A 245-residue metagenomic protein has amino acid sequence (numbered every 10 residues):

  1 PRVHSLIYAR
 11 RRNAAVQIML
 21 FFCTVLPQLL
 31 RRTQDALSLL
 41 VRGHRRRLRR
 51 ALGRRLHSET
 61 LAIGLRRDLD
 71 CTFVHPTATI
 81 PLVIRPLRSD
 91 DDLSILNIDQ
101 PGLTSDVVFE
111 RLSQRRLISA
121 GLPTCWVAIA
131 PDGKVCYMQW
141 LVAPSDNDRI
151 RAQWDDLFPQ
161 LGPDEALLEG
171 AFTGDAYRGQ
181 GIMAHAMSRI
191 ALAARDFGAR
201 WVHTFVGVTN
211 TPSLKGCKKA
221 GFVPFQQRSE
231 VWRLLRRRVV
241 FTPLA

Functional and structural regions predicted by a protein language model:
Y8-R11, A15-R116, P123-T124: Acyl-donor-binding surface of acyltransferase catalytic domains
L117-G121, D132-G170: Conserved acyl-donor/pantetheine-binding loop and adjacent beta-alpha core of acyl/acetyltransferases and related
C125-A130: Cytosolic beta-strand hydrophobic patch enriched in CBS
L167-T173, G179-D196, K218-K219: Conserved acetyl-CoA-binding loop-helix of GNAT-fold acetyltransferases
G174, G207: Residue-level recognition of the GNAT/N-acetyltransferase active site
A194-V206: Conserved GNAT acetyl-CoA-binding A-motif
V208-Q226: Conserved active-site alpha-helix within GNAT-family acetyltransferase domains
V223-R238: Conserved catalytic-core motifs of GNAT/GCN5-like acyltransferases
